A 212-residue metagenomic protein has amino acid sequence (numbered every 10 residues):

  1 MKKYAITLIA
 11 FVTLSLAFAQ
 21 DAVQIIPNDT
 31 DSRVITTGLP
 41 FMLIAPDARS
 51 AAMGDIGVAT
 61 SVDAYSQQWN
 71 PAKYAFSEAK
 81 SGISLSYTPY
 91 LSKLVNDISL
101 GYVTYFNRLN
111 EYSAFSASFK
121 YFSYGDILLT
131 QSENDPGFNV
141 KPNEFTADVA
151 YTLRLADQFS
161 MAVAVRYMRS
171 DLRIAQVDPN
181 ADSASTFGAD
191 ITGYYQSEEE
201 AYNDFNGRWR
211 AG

Functional and structural regions predicted by a protein language model:
M1-Y4, D157: Positively charged n-region of N-terminal signal peptides that target proteins for export
Y4-L14: Sec-dependent N-terminal signal peptides
S15-A19: Sec/Tat signal peptide C-region and signal peptidase I cleavage site
Q20-G212: Subset of outer-membrane beta-barrel
